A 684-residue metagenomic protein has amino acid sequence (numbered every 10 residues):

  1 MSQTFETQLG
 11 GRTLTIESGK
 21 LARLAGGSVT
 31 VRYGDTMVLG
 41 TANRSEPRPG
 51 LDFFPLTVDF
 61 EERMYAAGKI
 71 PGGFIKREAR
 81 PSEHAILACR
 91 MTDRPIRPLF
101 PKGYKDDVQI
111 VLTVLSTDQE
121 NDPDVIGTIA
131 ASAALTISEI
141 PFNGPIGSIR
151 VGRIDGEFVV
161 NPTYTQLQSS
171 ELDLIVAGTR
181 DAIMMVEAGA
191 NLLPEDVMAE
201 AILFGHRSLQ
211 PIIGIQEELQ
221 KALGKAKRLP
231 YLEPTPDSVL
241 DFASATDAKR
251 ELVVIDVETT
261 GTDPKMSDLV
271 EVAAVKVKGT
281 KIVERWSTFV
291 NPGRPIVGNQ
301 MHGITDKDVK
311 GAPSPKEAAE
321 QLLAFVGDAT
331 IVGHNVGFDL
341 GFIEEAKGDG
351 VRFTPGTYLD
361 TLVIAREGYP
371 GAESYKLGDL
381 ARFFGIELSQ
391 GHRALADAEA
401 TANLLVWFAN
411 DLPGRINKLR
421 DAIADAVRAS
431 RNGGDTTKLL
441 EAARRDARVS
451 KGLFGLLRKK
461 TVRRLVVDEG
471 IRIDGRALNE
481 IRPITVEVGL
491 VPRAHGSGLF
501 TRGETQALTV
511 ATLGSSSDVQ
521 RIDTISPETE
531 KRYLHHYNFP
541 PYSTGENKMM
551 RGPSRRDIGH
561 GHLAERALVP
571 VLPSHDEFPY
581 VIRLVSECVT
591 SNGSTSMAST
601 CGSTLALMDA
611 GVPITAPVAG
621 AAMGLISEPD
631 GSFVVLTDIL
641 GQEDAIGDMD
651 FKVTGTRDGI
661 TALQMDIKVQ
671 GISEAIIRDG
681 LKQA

Functional and structural regions predicted by a protein language model:
M1-S45, P49-G50, K221, K227-V239 (+3 more regions): Extended amphipathic alpha-helical scaffolds
E6-T7, K20-A22, V29-T30, R48 (+18 more regions): Replace "in large, NTP-powered and nucleic-acid-processing enzymes" with "in large, NTP-powered factors and other
A25-N121, R180, E187, M198 (+3 more regions): Glycine-rich, flexible beta-strand/loop modules in the N-terminal catalytic cores of phosphate-handling
G27-T30, D35-M37, N121-E139, V488-A511 (+1 more regions): Conserved phosphate/anionic-ligand binding catalytic regions in large, soluble enzymes, centered on
K102-V108, N143-P145, I212-Y231, R448-S450 (+4 more regions): Flexible, glycine/charged-enriched surface loops at secondary-structure junctions
E139-V239, A424-N432, L607-Q683: Mobile "lid/hinge" segments at catalytic clefts and subdomain interfaces of large enzymes
D237-F242, V406-A443: Acidic two-metal-ion nuclease catalytic site recognized across multiple nuclease folds, prominently DnaQ/RNase D-T
L240-F242, D247-T357, P370-H392: Conserved non-catalytic scaffold segment of RNase H-like nuclease domains
